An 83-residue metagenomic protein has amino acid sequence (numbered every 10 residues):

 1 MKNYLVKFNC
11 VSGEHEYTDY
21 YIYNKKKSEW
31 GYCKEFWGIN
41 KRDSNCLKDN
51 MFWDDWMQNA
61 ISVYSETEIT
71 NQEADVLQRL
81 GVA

Functional and structural regions predicted by a protein language model:
M1-K2, N71-Q72, Q78-A83: Short intrinsically disordered terminal tails
K7-V76: Acidic, low-complexity, intrinsically disordered interaction modules
